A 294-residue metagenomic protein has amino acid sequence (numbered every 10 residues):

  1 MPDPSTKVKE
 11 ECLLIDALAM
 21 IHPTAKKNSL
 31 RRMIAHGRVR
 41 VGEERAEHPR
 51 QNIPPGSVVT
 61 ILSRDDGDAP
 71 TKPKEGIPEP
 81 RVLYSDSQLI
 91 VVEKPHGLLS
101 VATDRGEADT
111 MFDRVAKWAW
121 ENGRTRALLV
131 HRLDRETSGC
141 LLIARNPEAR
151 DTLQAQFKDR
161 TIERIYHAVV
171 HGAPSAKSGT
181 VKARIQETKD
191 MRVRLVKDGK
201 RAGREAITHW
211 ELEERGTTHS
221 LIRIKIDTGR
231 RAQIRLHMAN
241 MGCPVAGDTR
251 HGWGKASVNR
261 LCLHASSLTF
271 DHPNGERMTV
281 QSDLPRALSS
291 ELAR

Functional and structural regions predicted by a protein language model:
M1-K189, E214, C262, D283-A293: RNA pseudouridine synthases
L30, E107-V115, N146-A149, K158 (+2 more regions): Pseudouridine synthase
S63-R64, D190-R192, E205, D248-G254: Short Pro/Gly-enriched beta-strand edge/turn motifs at strand-loop
P73-I77, D198-T208, C262-L263: Short coil-to-beta-strand transition motifs
Y166, V181, A206-T208, S220: Structural detector for hydrophobic anchor residues on beta-strands
